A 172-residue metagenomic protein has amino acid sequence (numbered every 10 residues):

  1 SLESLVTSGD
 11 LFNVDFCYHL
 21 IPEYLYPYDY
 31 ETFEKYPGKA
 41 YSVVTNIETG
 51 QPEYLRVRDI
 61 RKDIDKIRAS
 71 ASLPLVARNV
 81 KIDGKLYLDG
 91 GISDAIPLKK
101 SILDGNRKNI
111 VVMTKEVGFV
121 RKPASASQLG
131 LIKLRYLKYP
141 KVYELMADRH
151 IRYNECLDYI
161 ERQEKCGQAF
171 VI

Functional and structural regions predicted by a protein language model:
S1-Y28, T45-I60, G91-I172: Non-catalytic peripheral regions of patatin-like phospholipases
I21, I67-S70: A generic structural signal for nonpolar/aromatic side chains embedded in well-ordered alpha-helices
L25-G38: A short alpha-helix-loop-beta-strand transition element characteristic of N-terminal alpha/beta dinucleotide-binding
G38-A40, G167: Change "...and in nucleic-acid phosphodiester-cleaving endonucleases..." to "...and in nucleic-acid processing enzymes
A40-T45, R78: Short beta-strand scaffold segments in enzyme catalytic cores
S42, I67, L88-D89, S101: Conserved small-residue
S70-A77, S93: Ligand/cofactor pocket segment of small-molecule handling proteins
I82-D83: Structural motif
